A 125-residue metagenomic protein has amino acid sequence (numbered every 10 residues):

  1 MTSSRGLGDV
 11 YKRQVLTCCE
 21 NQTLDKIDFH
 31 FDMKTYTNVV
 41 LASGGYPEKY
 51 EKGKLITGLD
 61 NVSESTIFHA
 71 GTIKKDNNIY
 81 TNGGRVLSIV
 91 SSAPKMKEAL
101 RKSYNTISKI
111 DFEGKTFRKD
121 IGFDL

Functional and structural regions predicted by a protein language model:
M1-Q14: Single conserved hydrophobic/aromatic residue that forms the stacking wall/gate of nucleotide- or nucleobase-binding
Q14, C18-L125: Peripheral (often C-terminal) accessory segments that flank ATP-dependent C-N-forming ligase machineries
